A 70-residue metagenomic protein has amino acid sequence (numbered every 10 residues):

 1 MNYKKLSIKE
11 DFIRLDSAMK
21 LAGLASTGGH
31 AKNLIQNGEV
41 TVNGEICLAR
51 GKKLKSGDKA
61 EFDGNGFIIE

Functional and structural regions predicted by a protein language model:
M1-I13: A detector for short, charged/polar N-terminal pre-domain segments
K5, K59-E70: A positively charged, amphipathic N-terminal helix/segment that binds anionic biomolecules
I13-S56: A basic, amphipathic helix-loop patch mediating RNA/tRNA/ribosome contacts
